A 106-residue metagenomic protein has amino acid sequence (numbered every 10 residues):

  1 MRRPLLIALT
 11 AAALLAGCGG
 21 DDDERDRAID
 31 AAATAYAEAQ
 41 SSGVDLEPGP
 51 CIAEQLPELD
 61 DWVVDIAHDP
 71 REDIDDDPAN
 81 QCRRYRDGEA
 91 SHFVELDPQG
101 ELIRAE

Functional and structural regions predicted by a protein language model:
M1-L6: Bacterial N-terminal signal peptides that target proteins for export
A12, V44-D45, D76: Processing junctions and N-termini across compartments
L14-G17: C-terminal motif of bacterial Sec signal peptides marking the signal peptidase cleavage site
G19-D21: Bacterial signal peptide processing site
E24-E54: Extracytoplasmic/periplasm-facing segments of secreted or lipoprotein envelope proteins
P48-Y85: Exposed beta-strand-loop-beta-strand "reactive/processing" segments of non-cytosolic proteins
I74-I103: A short, surface-exposed beta-strand/turn
